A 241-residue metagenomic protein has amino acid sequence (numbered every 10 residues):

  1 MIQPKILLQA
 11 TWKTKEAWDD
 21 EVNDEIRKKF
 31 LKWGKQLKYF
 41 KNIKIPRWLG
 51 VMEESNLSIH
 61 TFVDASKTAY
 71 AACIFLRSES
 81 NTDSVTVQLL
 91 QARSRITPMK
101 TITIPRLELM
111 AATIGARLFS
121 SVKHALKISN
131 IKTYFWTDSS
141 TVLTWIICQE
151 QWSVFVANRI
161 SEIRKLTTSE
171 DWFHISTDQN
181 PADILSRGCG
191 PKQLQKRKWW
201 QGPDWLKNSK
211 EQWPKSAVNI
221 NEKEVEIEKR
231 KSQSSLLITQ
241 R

Functional and structural regions predicted by a protein language model:
M1-E53, S58, C73, R241: C-terminal reverse transcriptase regions that engage the nucleic-acid substrate
P4-L7, F30, G34, F62-D64 (+7 more regions): Mobile genetic element proteins and their domesticated derivatives, centered on retroelements and DNA transposons
L7-L8, R77-S78, I146-I160, S186-K196: Short secondary-structure boundary/capping segments
K15, S161-N180, I184-R241: Flexible, low-complexity interdomain linkers flanking nucleic-acid-processing modules
A17-K28, L49-E53, V63-A65, M99-E108 (+3 more regions): Conserved, non-catalytic sequence blocks in retroelement Pol enzymes and Pol-derived host proteins
L57, T61-V87: Acidic, metal-ligating active-site segments
S78-M110: A short, polar/acidic, helix/strand-boundary loop motif
T113-P181: RNase H catalytic domain
